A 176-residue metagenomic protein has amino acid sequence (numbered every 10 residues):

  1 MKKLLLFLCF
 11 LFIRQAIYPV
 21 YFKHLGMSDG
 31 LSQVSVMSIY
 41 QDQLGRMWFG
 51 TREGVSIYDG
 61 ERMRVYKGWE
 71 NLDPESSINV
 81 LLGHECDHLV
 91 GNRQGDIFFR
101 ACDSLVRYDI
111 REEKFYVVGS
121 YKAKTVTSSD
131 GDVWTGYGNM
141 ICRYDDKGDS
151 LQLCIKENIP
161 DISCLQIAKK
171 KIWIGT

Functional and structural regions predicted by a protein language model:
M1-T176: Carboxylate-rich, polar loop motifs that coordinate divalent cations or form catalytic acidic clusters
